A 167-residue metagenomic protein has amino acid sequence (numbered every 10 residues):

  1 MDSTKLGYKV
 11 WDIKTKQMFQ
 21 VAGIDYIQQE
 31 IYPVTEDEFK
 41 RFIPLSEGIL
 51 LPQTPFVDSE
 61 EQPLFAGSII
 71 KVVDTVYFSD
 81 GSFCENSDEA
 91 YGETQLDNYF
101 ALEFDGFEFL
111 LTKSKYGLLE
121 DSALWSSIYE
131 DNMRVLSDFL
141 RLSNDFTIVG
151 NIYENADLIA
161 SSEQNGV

Functional and structural regions predicted by a protein language model:
M1-V167: Secondary-structure transition motif
